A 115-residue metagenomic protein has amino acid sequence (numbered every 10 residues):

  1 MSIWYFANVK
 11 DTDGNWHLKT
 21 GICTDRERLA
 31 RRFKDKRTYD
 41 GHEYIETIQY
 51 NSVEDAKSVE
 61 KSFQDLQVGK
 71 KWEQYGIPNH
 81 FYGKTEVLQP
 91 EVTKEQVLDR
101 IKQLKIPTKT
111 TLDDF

Functional and structural regions predicted by a protein language model:
M1-F115: Non-catalytic accessory segments flanking enzymatic or RNA/DNA-binding domains
